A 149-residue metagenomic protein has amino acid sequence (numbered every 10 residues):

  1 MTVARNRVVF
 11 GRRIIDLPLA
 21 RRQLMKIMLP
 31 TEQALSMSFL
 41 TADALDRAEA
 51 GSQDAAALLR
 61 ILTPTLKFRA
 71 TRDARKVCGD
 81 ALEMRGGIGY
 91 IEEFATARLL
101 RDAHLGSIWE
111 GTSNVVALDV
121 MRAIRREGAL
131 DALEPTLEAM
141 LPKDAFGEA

Functional and structural regions predicted by a protein language model:
M1-A149: Flavin-dependent oxidoreductase catalytic core characteristic of acyl-CoA dehydrogenase/oxidase-like enzymes
